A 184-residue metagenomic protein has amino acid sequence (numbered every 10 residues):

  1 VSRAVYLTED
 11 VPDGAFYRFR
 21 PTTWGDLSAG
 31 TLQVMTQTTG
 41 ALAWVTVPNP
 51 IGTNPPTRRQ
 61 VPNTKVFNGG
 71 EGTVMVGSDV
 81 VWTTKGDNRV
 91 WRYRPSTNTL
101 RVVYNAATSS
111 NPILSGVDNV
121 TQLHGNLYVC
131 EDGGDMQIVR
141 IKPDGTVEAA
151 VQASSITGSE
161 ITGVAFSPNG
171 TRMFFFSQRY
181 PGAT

Functional and structural regions predicted by a protein language model:
V1-T184: Sequence/structural signature of beta-propeller domains
